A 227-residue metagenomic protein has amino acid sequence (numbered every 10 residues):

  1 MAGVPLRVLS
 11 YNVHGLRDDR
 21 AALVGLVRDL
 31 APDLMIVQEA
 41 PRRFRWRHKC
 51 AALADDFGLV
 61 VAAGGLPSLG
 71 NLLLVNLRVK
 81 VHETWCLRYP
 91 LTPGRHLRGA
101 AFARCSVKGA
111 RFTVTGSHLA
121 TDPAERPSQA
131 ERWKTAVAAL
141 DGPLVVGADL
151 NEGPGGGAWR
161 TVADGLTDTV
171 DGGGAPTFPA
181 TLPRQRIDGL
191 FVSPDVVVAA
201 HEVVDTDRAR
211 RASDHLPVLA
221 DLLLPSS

Functional and structural regions predicted by a protein language model:
M1-D55, N71, A209, L223-S227: N-terminal, active-site-proximal structural segment of metallo-dependent hydrolase catalytic domains
M1-L9, V75-V81, R95-G116, V196 (+1 more regions): Beta-strand-turn-beta hairpins that frame and shape the catalytic cleft of phosphate-ester-processing enzymes
V13, A40, S117-L119, A148-L150 (+1 more regions): Active-site metal-binding loops of divalent metal-dependent hydrolases
L16-D18, P41-W46, D122-E125, L150-G157 (+2 more regions): Active-site environment of divalent metal-dependent phosphoester hydrolases
D33-L34, F112, P143-V145, D168 (+1 more regions): Short, Asp-centered acidic motifs that coordinate Mg2+ and/or phosphate in catalytic or ligand-binding sites
L34, E39-R111, E202: Structured beta-strand-rich core segments of catalytic domains in phosphoester-bond hydrolases
L59-R78, T92-L97, N151-L219: Active site of divalent-metal-dependent phosphoester/diester hydrolases
R104-V107, T113, P127-L150, A158-W159: His/acidic metal-ligating clusters that form di-metal
